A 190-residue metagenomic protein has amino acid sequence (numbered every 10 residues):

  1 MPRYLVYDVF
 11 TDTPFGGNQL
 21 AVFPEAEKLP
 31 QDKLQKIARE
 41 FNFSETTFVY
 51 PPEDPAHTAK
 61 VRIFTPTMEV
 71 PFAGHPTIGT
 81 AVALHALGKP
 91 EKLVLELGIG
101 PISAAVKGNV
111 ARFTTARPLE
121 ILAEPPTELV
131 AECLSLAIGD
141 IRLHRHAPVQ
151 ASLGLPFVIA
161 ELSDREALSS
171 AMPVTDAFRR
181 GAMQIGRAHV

Functional and structural regions predicted by a protein language model:
M1-F72, I78-R187: Active-site proximal loop and beta-alpha junction motif in alpha/beta enzyme cores
